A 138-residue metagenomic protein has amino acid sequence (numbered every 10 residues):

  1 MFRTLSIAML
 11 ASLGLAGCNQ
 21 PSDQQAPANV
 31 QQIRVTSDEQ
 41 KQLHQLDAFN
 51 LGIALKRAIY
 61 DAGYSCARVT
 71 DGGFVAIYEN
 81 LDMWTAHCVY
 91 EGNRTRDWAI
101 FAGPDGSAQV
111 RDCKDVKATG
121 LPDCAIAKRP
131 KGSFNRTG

Functional and structural regions predicted by a protein language model:
M1-I7: Bacterial N-terminal signal peptides that target proteins for export
A11, I59-Y60, L81, G106 (+1 more regions): Residue-level signal for mature regions of secreted extracellular proteins and peptides
G14-G17: C-terminal motif of bacterial Sec signal peptides marking the signal peptidase cleavage site
N19-P21: Bacterial signal peptide processing site
A26-F49: Post-signal peptide N-terminal segment of mature Sec-exported envelope proteins
G63, A67-A102: Exposed beta-strand-loop-beta-strand "reactive/processing" segments of non-cytosolic proteins
P104-G138: A short, surface-exposed interaction/processing loop segment used at functional sites
